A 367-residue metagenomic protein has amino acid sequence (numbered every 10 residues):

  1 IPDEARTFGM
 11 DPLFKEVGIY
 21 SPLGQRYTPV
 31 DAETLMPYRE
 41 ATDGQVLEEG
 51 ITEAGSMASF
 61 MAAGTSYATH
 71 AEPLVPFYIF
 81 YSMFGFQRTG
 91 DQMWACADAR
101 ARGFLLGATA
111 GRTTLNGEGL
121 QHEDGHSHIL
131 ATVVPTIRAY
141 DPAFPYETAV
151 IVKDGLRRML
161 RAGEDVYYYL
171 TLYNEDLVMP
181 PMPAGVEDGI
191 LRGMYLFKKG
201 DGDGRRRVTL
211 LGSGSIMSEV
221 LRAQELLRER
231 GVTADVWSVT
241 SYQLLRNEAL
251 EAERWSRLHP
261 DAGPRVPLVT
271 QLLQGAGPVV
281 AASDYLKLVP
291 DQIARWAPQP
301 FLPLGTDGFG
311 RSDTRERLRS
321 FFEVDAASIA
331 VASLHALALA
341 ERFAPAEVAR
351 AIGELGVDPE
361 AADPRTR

Functional and structural regions predicted by a protein language model:
I1, G107, L211-S213: Short hydrophobic segments within beta-strands
D3-R6: Active-site pocket-lining segments that scaffold enzyme catalytic pockets across diverse folds
F8-V133, E147-L156, L221, P290-D291: Thiamine diphosphate
L35-P37, T69, T113-H122, H126 (+4 more regions): Thiamine diphosphate
L47-E48, F77-I79, R138-D141, L210-L211: Short catalytic-loop micro-motif centered on adjacent basic/acidic residues
F144: Ferredoxin-type iron-sulfur electron-transfer modules in oxidoreductases and energy-metabolism complexes
